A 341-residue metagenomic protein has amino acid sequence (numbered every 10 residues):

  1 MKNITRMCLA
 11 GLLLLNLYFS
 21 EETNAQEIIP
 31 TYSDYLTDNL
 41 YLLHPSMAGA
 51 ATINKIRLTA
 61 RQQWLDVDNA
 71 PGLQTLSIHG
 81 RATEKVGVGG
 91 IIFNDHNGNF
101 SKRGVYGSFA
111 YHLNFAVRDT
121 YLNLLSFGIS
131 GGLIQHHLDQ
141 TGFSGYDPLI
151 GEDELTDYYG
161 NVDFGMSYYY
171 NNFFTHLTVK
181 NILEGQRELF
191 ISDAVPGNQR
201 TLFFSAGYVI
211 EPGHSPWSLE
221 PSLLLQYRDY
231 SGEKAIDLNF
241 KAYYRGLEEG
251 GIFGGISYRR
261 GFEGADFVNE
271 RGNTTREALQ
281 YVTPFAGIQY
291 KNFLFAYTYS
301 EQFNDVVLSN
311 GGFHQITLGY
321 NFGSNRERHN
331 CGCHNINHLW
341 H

Functional and structural regions predicted by a protein language model:
M1-L9: Bacterial N-terminal signal peptides that target proteins for export
C8-L9, T23, F240: N-terminal cationic amphipathic segment used for targeting or macromolecule association
L9-Y18: Bacterial N-terminal signal peptides
F19-A25: Sec/Tat signal peptide C-region and signal peptidase I cleavage site
Q26-H341: Subset of outer-membrane beta-barrel
